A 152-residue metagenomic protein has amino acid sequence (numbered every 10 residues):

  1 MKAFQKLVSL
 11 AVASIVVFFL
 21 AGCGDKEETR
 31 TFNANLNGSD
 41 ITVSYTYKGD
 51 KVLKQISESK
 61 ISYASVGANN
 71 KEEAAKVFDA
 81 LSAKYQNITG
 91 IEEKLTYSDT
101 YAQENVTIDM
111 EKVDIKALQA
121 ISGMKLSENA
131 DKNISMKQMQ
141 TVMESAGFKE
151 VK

Functional and structural regions predicted by a protein language model:
M1-A11: Bacterial N-terminal signal peptides that target proteins for export
A13-V17: Interdomain regulatory linker/hinge segments that flank or connect interaction modules in polarity/junction/synaptic
F19-G22: C-terminal motif of bacterial Sec signal peptides marking the signal peptidase cleavage site
D25-K152: Subset-of-secretome marker
